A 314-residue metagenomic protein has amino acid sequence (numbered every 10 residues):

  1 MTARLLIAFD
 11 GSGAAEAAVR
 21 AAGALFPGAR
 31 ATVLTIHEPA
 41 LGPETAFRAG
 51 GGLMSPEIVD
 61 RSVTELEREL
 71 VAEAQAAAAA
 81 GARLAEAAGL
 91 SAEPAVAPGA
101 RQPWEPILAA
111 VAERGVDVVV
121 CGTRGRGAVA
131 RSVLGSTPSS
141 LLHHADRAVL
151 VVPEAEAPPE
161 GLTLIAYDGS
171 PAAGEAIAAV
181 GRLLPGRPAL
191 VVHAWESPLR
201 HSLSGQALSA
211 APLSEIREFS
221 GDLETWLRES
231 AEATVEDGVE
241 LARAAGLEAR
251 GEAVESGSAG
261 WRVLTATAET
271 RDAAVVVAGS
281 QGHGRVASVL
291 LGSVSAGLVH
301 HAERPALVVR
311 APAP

Functional and structural regions predicted by a protein language model:
M1, A14, E65-V119, E236-V276 (+1 more regions): Structural beta-alpha unit
M1-S62, L90-E93, L162-G221, R243-E252 (+1 more regions): Small/aliphatic-rich secondary-structure junction motif
I7, V19, A74-A78, L141 (+5 more regions): Fold-core signature of tandem repeat domains
S12, E38, G99, R126 (+6 more regions): Residue-level marker for beta-strand->alpha-helix junctions and adjacent short loops that shape enzyme
A15-A18, P103-W104, L134, A173-A176 (+2 more regions): Amphipathic coiled-coil/heptad-repeat helices and related helical stalk/stem segments that mediate oligomerization
L25, I107-A157, T265-P314: Gly/Ser-rich helix-loop-strand patches that form or flank binding pockets for ribonucleotide-derived cofactors
P56-A76, S214-A233: A short acidic, glycine-rich active-site loop that binds or catalyzes chemistry on phosphate/adenosine moieties
